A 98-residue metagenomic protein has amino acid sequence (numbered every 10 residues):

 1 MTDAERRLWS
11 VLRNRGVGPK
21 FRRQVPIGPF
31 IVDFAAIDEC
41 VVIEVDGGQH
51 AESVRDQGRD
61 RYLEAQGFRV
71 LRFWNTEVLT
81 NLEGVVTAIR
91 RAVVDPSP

Functional and structural regions predicted by a protein language model:
M1-P19, A65, V94-P98: Solvent-exposed, charged helical/coil patches that constitute nucleic-acid or partner-interaction surfaces
M1-T2, V25-V93: Basic, amphipathic alpha-helical patches used to engage nucleic acids or provide basic targeting signals, exemplified
K20-Q24: A short linear hydrophobic-aromatic micro-motif
